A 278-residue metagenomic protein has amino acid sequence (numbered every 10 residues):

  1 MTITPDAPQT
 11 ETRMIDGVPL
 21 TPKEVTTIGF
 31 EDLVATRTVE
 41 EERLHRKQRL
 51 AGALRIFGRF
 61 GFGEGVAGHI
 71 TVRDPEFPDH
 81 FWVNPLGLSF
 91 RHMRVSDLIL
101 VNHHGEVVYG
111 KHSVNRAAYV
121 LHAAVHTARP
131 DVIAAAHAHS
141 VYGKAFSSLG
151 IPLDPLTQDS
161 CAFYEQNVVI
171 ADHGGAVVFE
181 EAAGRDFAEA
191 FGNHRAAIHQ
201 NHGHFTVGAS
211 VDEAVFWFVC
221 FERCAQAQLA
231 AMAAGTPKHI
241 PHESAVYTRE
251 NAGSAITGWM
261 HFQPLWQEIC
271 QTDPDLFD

Functional and structural regions predicted by a protein language model:
T2-D278: Glycine-rich flexible loops
